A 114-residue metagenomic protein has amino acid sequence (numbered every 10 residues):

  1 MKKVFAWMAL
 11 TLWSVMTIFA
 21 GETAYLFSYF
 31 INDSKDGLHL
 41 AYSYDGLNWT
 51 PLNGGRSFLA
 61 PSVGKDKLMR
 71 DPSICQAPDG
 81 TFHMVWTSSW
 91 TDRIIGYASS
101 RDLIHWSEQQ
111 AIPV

Functional and structural regions predicted by a protein language model:
M1-V4: Positively charged n-region of N-terminal signal peptides that target proteins for export
A6-W7, I74: General helical structural elements
W7-T17: Bacterial N-terminal signal peptides
F19-V114: Carbohydrate-active catalytic/glycan-binding domains of CAZyme proteins, especially the secreted or lumenal ectodomains
